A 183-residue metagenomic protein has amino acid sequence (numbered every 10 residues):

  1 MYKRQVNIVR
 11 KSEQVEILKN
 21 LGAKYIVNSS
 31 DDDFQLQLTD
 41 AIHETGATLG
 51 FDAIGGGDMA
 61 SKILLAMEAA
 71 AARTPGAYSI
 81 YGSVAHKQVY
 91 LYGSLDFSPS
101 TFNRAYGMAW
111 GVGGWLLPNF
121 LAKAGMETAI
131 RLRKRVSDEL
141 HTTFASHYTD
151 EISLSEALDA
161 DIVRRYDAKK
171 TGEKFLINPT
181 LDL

Functional and structural regions predicted by a protein language model:
M1-Y78: Adenosine-nucleotide cofactor-binding segment
E13, F97, D182-L183: Surface-exposed, flexible loop/turn segments at secondary-structure boundaries
S29-D31, S94, L117, P179: Active-site donor-binding loop signature of nucleotide-sugar glycosyltransferases
I42-E44, G82-V84, D167-T171: Flexible, charged surface loops at secondary-structure boundaries
T48-L49, H86-Y90, E173-L176: Hydrophobic beta-strand segments of well-ordered beta-sheets in folded domains
L64, A70-P75, P118-L183: C-terminal hydrophobic helical "lid"/dimerization subdomain of Rossmann-like NAD(P)H-dependent oxidoreductases
S79-S146: Rossmann-fold dehydrogenase core element
